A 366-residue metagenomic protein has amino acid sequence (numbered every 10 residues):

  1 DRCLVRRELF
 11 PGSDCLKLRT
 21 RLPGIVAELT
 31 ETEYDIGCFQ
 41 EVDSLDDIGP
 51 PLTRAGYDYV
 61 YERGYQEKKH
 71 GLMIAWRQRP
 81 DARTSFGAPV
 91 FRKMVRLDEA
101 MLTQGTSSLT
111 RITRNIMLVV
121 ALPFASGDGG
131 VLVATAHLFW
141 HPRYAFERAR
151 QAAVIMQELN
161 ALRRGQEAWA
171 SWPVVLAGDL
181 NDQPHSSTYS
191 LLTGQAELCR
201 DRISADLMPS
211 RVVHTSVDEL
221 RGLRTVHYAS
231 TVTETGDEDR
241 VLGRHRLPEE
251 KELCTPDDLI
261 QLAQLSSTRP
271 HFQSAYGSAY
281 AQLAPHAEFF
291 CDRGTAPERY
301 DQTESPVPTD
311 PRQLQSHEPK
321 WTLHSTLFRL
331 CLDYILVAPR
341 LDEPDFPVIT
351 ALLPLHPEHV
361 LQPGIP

Functional and structural regions predicted by a protein language model:
D1, G24-G49, A75, V119-V120 (+4 more regions): Active-site beta-strand/loop signature of hydrolases that rely on acidic residues for catalysis
D1-L18: Mobile, glycine- and charge-enriched loop segments and immediately flanking short secondary-structure elements within
L4-E8, M94-V95, A145-A149, S187-L191: Short coil/turn segments at secondary-structure boundaries
C15-L22, R148: A conditional alpha-helix N-cap/helix-loop micro-motif detector
L18, A27-T30, I36-Y144, L265: Structured beta-strand-rich core segments of catalytic domains in phosphoester-bond hydrolases
L138-Q157, H185, L192, A196: Active-site-proximal segments of metal-dependent phosphoesterases and phosphodiesterases across multiple
N160-V175, L180-P366: Metal-dependent phosphoester-hydrolase catalytic domains
